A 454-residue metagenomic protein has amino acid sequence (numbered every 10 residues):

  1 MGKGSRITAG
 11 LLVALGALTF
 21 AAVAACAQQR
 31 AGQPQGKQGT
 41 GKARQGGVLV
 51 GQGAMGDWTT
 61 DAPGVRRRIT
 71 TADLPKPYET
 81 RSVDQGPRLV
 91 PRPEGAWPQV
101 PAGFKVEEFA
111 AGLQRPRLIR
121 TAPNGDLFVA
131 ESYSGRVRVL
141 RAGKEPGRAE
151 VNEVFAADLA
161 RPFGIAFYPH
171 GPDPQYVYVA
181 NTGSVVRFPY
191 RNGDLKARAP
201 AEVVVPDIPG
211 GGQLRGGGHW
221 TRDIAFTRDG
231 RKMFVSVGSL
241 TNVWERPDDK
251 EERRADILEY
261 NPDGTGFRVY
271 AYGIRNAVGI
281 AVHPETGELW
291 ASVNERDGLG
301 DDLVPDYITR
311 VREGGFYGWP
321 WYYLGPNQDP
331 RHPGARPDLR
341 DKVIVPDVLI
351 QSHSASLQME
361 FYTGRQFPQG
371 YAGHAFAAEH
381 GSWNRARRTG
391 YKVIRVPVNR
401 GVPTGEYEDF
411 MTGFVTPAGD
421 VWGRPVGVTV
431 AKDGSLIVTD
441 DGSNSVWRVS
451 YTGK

Functional and structural regions predicted by a protein language model:
G10-A22: Bacterial N-terminal signal peptides
K42-P101, P174, V186, T221 (+7 more regions): Beta-propeller domain segments
W97-P98, N124-A149, G193: Beta-propeller domains
E108-L113, V154-A160, V204-P209, Q213-G216 (+4 more regions): Surface loop/turn motifs at the tips and blade-to-blade linkers of beta-strand repeat domains
L127-V129, Q175-V179, K232-V235, L289-A291 (+2 more regions): Hydrophobic beta-strand segments that make up the repeating blades of beta-propeller and related beta-repeat
E150-N152, A156-Y168, Q175, N181-D229 (+2 more regions): Asp-box/WD-like beta-propeller blade repeats and closely related beta-sheet repeat scaffolds
